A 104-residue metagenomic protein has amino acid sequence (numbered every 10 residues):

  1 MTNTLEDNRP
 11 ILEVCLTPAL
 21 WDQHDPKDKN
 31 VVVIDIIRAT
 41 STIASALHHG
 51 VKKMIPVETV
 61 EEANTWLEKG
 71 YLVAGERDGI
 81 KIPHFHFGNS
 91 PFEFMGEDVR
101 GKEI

Functional and structural regions predicted by a protein language model:
T2-C15: N- or domain-start disorder-to-order transition segments that initiate the globular core
C15, V33-I34, A74-E76: Short beta-strand segments
T17-D22, F92-G96: Short acidic low-complexity segments
A19-H24, V31-T42: Short acidic, Gly/Ser-rich segments with clustered Asp/Glu that frequently serve as metal-coordination loops in enzyme
D28-V31, G50-M54, K102-I104: Short active-site oxyanion
S41-H49: Short active-site loop/helix that positions an aromatic residue
H49-G50, K69: Change "in soluble alpha/beta enzymes" to "in soluble alpha/beta proteins
I55-I104: Acidic/Gly/His-enriched mid-domain segments of enzyme catalytic cores or analogous surface patches that mediate
